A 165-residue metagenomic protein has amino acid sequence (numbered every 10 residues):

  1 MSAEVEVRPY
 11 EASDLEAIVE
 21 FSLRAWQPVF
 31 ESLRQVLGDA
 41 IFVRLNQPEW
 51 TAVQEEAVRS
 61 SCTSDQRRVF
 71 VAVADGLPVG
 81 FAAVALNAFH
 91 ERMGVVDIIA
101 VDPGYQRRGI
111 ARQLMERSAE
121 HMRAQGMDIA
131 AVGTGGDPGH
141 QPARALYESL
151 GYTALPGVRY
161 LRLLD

Functional and structural regions predicted by a protein language model:
M1-S2: Short, conserved catalytic or adaptor-binding loops enriched in Gly and charged residues
V5, P9-D97, D102, M115-E116 (+4 more regions): Acetyl-CoA-dependent GNAT
W50, A111, G136: Charged, low-complexity surface patches
R67, E91, G109, P138-Q141: Residues at secondary-structure transition points
V101, R107-E120, A145, S149: Conserved acetyl-CoA-binding loop-helix of GNAT-fold acetyltransferases
Q106, A131-A143, L164-D165: Conserved beta-strand-loop-alpha-helix junction that forms the acyl-donor binding cleft
R108, Q125-D128: Short coil/turn segments at alpha/beta junctions that flank glycine-rich nucleotide-binding fingerprints
P142-T153, V158: Short acidic, glycine/proline-enriched helix-loop-strand junctions
